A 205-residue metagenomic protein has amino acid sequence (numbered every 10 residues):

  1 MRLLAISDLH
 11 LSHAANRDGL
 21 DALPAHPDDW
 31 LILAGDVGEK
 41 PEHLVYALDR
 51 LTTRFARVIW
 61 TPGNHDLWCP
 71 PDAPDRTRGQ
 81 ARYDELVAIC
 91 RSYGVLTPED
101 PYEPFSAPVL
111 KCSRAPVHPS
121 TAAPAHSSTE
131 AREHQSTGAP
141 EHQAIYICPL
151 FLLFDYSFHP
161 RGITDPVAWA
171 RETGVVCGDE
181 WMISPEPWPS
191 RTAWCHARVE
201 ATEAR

Functional and structural regions predicted by a protein language model:
M1-A14, R91, V95-P98, Y102-E103 (+1 more regions): An N-terminal domain-start capping segment
M1-L4, Y102-R114, E141-P149, A170-R171: Beta-strand-turn-beta hairpins that frame and shape the catalytic cleft of phosphate-ester-processing enzymes
M1-T61, D66-D75: N-terminal active-site segment of His-dependent metallophosphoesterases
K40-H43, R78-E85, I89, S190-A204: Soluble or luminal CAZymes and related metallo-dependent hydrolases
A47-T52, G94-P98, E103-L110, A201-R205: Short amphipathic alpha-helices and their capping/turn segments at secondary-structure boundaries
R57-A107, A144-H159: A basic- and aromatic-enriched beta-loop-alpha substructure that forms the phosphate/nucleotide- and DNA/RNA-contacting
P108-A144: Arg/Gly-rich low-complexity intrinsically disordered repeat tracts
R114, Y146-R205: Active-site-proximal loop/helix segment associated with metal-binding centers of metalloenzymes
